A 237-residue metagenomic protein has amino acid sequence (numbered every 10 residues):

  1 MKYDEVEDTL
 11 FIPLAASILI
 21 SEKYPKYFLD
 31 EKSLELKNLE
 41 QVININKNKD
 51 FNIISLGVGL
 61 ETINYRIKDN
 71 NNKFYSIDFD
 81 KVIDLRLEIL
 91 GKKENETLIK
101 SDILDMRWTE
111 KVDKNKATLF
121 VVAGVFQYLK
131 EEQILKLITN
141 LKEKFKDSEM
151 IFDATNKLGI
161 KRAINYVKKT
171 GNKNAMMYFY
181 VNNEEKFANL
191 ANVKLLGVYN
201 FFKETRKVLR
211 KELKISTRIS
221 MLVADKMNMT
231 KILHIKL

Functional and structural regions predicted by a protein language model:
M1-I54, V58-S101, K114: Rossmann-like AdoMet
L98, Y128-K144: A short, conserved alpha-helix within the catalytic core of class I
M106-K116: Short amphipathic alpha-helix with an adjacent loop that forms part of the alpha/beta core around
A117-Q133: A short SAM/SAH-binding and catalytic strip from SAM-dependent methyltransferases
K144-K157: Conserved beta-strand signature within the Rossmann-like core of class I S-adenosyl-L-methionine
K157-A175: Short, glycine-/aromatic-enriched active-site segment of Class I SAM-dependent methyltransferases
A175-K203: Short alpha-helix
T205-L237: A C-terminal cap/extension of S-adenosyl-L-methionine-dependent methyltransferases that defines the acceptor-substrate
